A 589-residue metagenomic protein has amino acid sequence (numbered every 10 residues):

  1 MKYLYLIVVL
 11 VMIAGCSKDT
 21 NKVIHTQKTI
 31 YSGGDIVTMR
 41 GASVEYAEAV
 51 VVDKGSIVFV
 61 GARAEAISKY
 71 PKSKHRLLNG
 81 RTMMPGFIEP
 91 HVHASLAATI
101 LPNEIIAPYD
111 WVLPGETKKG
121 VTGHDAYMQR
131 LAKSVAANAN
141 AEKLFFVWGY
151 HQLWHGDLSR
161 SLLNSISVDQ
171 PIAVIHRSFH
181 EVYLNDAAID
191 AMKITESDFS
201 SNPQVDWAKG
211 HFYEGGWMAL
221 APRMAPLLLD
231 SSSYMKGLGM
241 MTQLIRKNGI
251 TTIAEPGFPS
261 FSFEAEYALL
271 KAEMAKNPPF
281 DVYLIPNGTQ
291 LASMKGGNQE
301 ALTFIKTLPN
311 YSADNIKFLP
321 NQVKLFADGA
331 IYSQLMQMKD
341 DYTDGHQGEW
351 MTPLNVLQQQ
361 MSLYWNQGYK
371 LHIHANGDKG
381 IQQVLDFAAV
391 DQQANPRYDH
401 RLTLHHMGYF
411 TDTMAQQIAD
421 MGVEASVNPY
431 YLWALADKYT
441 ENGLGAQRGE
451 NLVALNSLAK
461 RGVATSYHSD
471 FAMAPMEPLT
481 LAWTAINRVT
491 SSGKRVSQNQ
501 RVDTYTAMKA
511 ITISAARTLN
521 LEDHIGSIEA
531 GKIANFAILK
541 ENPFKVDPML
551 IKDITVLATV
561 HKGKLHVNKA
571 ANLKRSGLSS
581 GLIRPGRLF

Functional and structural regions predicted by a protein language model:
M1-V9: Sec-dependent signal peptide recognition, specifically the positively charged N-region followed immediately by
I13-G15: C-terminal motif of bacterial Sec signal peptides marking the signal peptidase cleavage site
S17-D19: Bacterial signal peptide processing site
K22-G33, V37-L302, K306, N321-G380 (+7 more regions): Divalent metal-binding segments
K236, S362-H372, K379-L402, H406-M407 (+4 more regions): His/Asp/Glu-enriched, well-ordered alpha-helical/loop segment that forms or immediately abuts the divalent-metal
S293-Q299, Y311, K317, N321-L357 (+2 more regions): Catalytic core of soluble alpha/beta enzymes
W365-Q367, P585-L588: C-terminal regulatory/interaction regions
N568-G586: Glycine- and charge-enriched low-complexity intrinsically disordered segments
